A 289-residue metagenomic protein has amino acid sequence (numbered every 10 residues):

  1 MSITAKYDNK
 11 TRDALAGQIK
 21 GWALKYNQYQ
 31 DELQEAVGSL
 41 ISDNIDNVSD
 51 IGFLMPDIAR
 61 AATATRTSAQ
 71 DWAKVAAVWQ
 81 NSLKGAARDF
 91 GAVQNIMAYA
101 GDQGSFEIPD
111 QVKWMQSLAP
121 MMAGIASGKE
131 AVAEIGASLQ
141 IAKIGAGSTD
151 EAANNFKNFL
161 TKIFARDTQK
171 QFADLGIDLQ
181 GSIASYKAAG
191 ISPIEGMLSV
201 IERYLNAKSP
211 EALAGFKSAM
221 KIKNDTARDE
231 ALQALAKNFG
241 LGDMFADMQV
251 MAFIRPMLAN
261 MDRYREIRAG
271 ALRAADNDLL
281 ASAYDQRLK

Functional and structural regions predicted by a protein language model:
M1-K74, N81-A92, G101-V112, G124-E130 (+1 more regions): A short, structural motif
D8-T11, N47, S68, D89 (+8 more regions): Alpha-helix capping and helix-coil boundary motifs
Q34-E35, K74, D110-V112, Q169-L175 (+1 more regions): Short coil/turn segments at secondary-structure boundaries
D57, A77-V78, K157-L160: Amphipathic alpha-helical scaffolding segments
F90-G147, I222-K289: Amphipathic/coiled-coil alpha-helical interface segments used for membrane interaction or oligomeric assembly
S105-I201: Extended amphipathic alpha-helical segments with heptad-repeat/coiled-coil character used for oligomerization, fusion
A184-V250: Low-complexity, serine/threonine/proline-enriched polar segments
